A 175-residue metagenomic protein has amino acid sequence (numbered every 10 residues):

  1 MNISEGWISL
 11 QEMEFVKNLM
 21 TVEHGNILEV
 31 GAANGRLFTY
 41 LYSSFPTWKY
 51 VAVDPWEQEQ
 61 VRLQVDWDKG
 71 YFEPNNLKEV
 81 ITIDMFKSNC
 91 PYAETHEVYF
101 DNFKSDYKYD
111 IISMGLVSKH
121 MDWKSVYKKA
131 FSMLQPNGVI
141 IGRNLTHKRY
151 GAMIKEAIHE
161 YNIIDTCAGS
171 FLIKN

Functional and structural regions predicted by a protein language model:
M1-E23: Class I SAM-dependent methyltransferase Rossmann-like catalytic core, especially the SAM/SAH-binding loop
V22-N175: S-adenosylmethionine/decaboxylated-SAM
